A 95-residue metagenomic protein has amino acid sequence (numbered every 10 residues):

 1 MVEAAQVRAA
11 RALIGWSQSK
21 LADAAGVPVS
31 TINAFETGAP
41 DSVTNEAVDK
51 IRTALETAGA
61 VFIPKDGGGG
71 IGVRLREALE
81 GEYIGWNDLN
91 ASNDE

Functional and structural regions predicted by a protein language model:
M1-A12, R52: A short, Lys/Arg-rich alpha-helix, primarily the initiator
V2, G38, S42-D49: Residues at secondary-structure transition points
V7-K20, E80: Short basic helix-loop element that most often maps to the first helix and adjoining turn of HTH DNA-binding modules
A12, G26, T37-A39: Residue-level detection of the helix-turn-helix DNA-binding "recognition helix"
W16-A34: Short alpha-helical DNA-recognition segment
G26, N45-I63: DNA major-groove recognition helix of helix-turn-helix/homeodomain DNA-binding modules
A58-E95: Short, charged recognition helix plus adjacent turn of helix-turn-helix-like nucleic-acid-binding domains
